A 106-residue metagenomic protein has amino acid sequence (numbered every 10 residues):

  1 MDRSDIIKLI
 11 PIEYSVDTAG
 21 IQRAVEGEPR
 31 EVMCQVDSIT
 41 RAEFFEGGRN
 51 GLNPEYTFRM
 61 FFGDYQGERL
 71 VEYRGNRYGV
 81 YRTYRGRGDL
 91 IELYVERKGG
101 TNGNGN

Functional and structural regions predicted by a protein language model:
M1-M33: Extended boundary segments
Q22-N106: Short, conserved turn/kink motifs that form compact alpha/beta structural patches or helix kinks used as
